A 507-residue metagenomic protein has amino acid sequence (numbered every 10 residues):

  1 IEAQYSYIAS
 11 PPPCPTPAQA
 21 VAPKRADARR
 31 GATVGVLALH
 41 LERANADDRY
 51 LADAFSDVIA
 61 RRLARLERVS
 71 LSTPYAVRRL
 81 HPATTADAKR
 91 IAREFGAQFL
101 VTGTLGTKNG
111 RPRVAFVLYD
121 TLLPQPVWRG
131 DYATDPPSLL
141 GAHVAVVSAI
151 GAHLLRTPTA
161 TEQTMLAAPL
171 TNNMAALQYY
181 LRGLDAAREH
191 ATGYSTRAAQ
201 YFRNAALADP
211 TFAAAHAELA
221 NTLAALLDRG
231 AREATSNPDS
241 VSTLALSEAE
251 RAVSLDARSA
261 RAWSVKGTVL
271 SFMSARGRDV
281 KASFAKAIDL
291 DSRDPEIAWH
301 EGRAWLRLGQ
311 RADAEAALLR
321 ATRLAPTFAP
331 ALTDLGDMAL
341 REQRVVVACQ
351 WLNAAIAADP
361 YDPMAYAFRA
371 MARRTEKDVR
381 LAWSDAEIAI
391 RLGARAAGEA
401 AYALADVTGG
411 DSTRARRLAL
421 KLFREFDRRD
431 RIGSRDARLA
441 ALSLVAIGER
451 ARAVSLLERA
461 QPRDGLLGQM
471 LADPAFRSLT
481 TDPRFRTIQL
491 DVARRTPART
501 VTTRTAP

Functional and structural regions predicted by a protein language model:
I1-E387, R391-L392, D473-P474: Acidic, proline/glycine-rich low-complexity intrinsically disordered segments
A191, P238, M273, A314 (+7 more regions): Alpha-helix initiation and capping sites
T222, A400-D411, G468-P483: TPR/TPR-like alpha-solenoid helical repeat scaffolds
V265-F272, E296, R303, D337 (+1 more regions): Alpha-helical adaptor scaffolds
R323-L324, A357-D359, I388-A394, K421-I432 (+2 more regions): Solenoid-like repeat scaffolds
A367, M371-R374, V379, S384-E425: Eukaryotic tandem repeat interaction scaffolds
I432-P462: Sterile Alpha Motif
Q469-P507: Terminal, low-structured helical/coil segments at or just beyond the last alpha-helical repeat
